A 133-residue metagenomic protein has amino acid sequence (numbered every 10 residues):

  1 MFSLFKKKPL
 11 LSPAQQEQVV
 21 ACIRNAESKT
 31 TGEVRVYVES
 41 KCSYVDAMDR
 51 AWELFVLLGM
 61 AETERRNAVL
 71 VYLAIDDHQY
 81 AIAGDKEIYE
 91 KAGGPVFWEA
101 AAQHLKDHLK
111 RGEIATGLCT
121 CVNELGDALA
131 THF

Functional and structural regions predicted by a protein language model:
M1-A68, L73-F133: A structural boundary signal for the start of the first folded domain, especially the loop/turn and N-capping region
